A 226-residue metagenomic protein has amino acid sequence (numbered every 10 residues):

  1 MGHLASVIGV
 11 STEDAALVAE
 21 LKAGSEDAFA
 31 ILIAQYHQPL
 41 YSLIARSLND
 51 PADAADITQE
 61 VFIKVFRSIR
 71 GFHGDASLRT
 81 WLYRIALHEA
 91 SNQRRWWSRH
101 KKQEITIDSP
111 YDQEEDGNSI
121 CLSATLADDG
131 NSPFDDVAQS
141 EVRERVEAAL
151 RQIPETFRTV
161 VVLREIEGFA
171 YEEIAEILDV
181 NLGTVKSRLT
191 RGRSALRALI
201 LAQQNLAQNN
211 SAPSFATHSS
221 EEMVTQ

Functional and structural regions predicted by a protein language model:
G2-I8, K22-I31, Y41-E60: Short, charged helix-capping/linker segments at alpha-helix termini
G2-I8, T12, A16, D112-A148: Acidic, proline/glycine-rich intrinsically disordered inter-domain spacer in sigma factors
G2-V10, E20, K102-S109, I120-C121 (+4 more regions): C-terminal edge and immediately downstream basic/flexible tail or linker adjoining helix-turn-helix-like DNA-binding
K22-A23, R46-D50, F62-S77, W96-S98: Sigma70-family region 2
I33-P51, S68, L150, A202: Amphipathic, Lys/Arg- and hydrophobic-enriched alpha-helical face
D56-I63, A76-H88: Structural recognition of an alpha-helix C-terminal capping motif at a helix-to-coil junction
G71-G74, L87-I105, D112-E115: Arg/Lys-rich amphipathic alpha helix in sigma70-family domain 2
E144-T184: Helix-turn-helix DNA-binding module
